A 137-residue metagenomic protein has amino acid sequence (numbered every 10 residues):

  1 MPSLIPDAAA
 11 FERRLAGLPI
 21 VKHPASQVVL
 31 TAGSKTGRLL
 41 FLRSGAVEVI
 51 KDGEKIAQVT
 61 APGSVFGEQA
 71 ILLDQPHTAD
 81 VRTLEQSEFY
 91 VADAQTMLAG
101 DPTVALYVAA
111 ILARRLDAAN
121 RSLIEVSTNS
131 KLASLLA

Functional and structural regions predicted by a protein language model:
M1-Q27, G100-V104, L136: Cyclic nucleotide-binding regulatory module and flanking cytosolic helices
G17-P19, G45, K55, H77: Residue-level marker for the onset of beta-strands and adjacent loop->beta junctions in well-ordered domains
P19-S34, V59-P62: Conserved short histidine dyad/triad with adjacent acidic residue
G37-G53, P62-S64: Glycine- and acidic-residue-biased ligand/ion/polar-headgroup-sensing regions
Q58-A113, D117: Cyclic-nucleotide recognition modules
L84, A110-A137: Polybasic "coupling" helices that flank or enter modular domains
